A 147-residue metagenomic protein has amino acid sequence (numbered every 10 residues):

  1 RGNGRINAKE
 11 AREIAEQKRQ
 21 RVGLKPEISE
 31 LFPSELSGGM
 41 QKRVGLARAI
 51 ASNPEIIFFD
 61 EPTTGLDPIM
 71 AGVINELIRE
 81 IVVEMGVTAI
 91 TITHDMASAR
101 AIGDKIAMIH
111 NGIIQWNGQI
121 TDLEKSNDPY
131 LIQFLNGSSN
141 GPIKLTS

Functional and structural regions predicted by a protein language model:
K9-E27: Conserved ABC ATPase "signature" region
F32-L36, M40: Conserved ABC ATPase signature
N53: Conserved catalytic motifs of ABC-family nucleotide-binding domains
I57-D60: Catalytic Walker B motif of ABC-type/P-loop ATPase nucleotide-binding domains
G72-M85: Helical segment within the ABC ATPase nucleotide-binding domain
A99-A101: A short, surface-exposed alpha-helical micro-motif characterized by mixed small hydrophobic and charged/polar residues
